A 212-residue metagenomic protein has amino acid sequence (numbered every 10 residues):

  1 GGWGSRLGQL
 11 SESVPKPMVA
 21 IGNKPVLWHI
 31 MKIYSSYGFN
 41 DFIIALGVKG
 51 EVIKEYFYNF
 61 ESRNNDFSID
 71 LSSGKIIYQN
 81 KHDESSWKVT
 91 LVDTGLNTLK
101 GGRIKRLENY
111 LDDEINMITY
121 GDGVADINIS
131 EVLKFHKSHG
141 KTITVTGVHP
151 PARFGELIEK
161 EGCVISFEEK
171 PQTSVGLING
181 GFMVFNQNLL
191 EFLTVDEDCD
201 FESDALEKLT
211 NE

Functional and structural regions predicted by a protein language model:
G1-S62, L91: N-terminal glycine-rich phosphate-binding loop and ensuing alpha1 helix
A20, I158, V184-N186: Short, well-ordered beta-strand micro-motif
N23-K24, N97-K100, C199: A conditional alpha-helix N-cap/helix-loop micro-motif detector
V26-H29, G102-R106, A205: Well-ordered alpha-helical segments embedded in enzymatic catalytic cores
W28, Y34-Y37, F42, W87 (+5 more regions): Tryptophan-centric aromatic hotspots in well-structured domains and transmembrane helices
V52-K160: Conserved beta-loop-beta/alpha segment of the NTase-like Rossmann-fold superfamily that binds/positions NTPs
I115-M117, V124, I129-K137, H149-F154 (+1 more regions): Catalytic-core segments of class I nucleotidyltransferases/pyrophosphorylases that form NMP-activated intermediates
